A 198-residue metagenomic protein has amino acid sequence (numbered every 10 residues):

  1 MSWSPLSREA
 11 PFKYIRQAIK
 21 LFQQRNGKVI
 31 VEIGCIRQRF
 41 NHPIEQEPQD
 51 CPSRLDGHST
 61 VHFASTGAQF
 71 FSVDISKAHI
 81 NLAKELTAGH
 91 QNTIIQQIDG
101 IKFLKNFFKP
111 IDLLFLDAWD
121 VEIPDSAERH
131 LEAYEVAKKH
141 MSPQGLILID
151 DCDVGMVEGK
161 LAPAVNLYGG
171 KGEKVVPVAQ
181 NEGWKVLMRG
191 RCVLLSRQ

Functional and structural regions predicted by a protein language model:
S2-Y14: Conserved SAM-binding loop and adjacent beta-strand
L6-E9, P48-C51, T93-I95, E122-S126 (+1 more regions): Short, flexible loop segments at the rims of nucleotide/cofactor-binding pockets, characterized by
R16-L104: SAM cofactor-binding core of SAM-dependent methyltransferases, primarily the Rossmann-like beta-alpha-beta module
V31-I33, V73, L114-A118, I147-D151: Active-site flanking residues adjacent to catalytic metal/cofactor-binding acidic residues
R37-F40, D120-I123, D153-G155: Short acidic, S/G/P-rich loop/turn micro-motifs used as interaction or catalytic elements
N106-L113: A short acidic, Gly/Pro-enriched loop at the edge of an enzyme's catalytic core that lines a small-molecule cofactor
L113-A127: A short SAM/SAH-binding and catalytic strip from SAM-dependent methyltransferases
P124-Q198: C-terminal substrate-binding/active-site "lid" region of AdoMet-derived donor-dependent transferases
